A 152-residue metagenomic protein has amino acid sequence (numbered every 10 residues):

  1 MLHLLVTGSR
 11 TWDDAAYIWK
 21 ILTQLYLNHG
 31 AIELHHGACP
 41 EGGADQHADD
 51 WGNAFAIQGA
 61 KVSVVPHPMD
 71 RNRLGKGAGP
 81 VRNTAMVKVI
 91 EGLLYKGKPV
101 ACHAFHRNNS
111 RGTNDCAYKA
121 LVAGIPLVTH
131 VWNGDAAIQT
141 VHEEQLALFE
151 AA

Functional and structural regions predicted by a protein language model:
L2-H3, T11-E150: Acidic/glycine-enriched connector segments
